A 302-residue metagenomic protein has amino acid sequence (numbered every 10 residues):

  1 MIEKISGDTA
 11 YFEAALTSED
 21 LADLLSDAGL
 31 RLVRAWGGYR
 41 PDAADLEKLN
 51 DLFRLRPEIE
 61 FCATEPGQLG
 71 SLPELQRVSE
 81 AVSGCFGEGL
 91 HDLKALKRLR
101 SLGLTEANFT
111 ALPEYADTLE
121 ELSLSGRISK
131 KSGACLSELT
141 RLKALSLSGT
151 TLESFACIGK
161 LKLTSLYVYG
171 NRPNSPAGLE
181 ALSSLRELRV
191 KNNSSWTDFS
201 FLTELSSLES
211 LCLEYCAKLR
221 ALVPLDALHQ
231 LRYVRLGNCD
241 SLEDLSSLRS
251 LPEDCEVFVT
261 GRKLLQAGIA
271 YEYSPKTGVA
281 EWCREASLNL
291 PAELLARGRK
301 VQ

Functional and structural regions predicted by a protein language model:
G7-D23, G29-S71, R77-L90, R98-A111 (+8 more regions): Concave beta-strand-loop units of leucine-rich repeat
